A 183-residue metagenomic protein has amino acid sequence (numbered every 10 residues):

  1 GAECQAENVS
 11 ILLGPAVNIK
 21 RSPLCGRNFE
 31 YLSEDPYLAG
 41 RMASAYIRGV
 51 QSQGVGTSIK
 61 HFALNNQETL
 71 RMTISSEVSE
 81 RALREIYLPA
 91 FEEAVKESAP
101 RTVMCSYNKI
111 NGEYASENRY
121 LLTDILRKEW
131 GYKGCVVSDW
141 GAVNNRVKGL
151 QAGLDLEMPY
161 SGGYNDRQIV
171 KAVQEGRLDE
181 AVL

Functional and structural regions predicted by a protein language model:
G1-L183: Glycoside hydrolase catalytic-domain context in secreted enzymes
